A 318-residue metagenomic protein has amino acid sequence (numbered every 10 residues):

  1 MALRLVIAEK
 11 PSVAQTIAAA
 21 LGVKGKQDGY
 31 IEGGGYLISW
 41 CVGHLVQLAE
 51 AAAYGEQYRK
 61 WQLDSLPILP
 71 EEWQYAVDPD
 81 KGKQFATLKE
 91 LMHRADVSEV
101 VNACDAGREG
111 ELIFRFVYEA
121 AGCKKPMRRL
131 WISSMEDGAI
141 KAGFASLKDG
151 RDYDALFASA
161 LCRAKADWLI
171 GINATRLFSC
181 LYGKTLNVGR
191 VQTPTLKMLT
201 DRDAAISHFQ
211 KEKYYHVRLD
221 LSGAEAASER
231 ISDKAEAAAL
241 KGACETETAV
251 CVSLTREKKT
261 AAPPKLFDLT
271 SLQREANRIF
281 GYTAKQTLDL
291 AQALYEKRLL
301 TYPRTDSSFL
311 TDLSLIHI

Functional and structural regions predicted by a protein language model:
M1-A164, W168: Intrinsically disordered, low-complexity regulatory segments
L37, L45-D78, E90, G183-Q292 (+1 more regions): Long, highly charged, low-complexity internal segments
P126, L196, L300: Conserved ATP-binding/catalytic motifs of P-loop helicase motor domains
S159-G189: Amphipathic alpha-helical segments of the small helical/lid subdomains adjacent to P-loop NTPase cores
E296-P303: A short, conserved structural fragment
R304-S308: Short, Lys/Arg-rich nucleic-acid/phosphate-binding segment
T311-S314: Short, basic-rich loop-to-helix N-cap that marks the start of a DNA-contacting helix
I316-I318: Conserved small/polar residues in nucleotide/adenosyl-binding loops
